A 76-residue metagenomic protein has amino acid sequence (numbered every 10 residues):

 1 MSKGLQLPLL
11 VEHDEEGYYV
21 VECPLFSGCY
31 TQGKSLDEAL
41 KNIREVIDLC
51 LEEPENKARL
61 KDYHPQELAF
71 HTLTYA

Functional and structural regions predicted by a protein language model:
M1-L7, D14, K41-A76: Short, charged, surface-exposed hinge/linker loops at domain edges that act as mobile lids or interdomain connectors
S2, P24-L25: Short loop/turn motifs at secondary-structure junctions and domain boundaries
L9, L25-G28, E55: Hydrophobic residues in alpha-helical membrane-spanning segments
V11-C23: Short aromatic-glycine-(Arg/Gly/Cys) micro-motifs in beta-strand/loop hairpins
S27-L36: A short, exposed loop/beta-hairpin motif centered on an aromatic-Gly-Thr core
